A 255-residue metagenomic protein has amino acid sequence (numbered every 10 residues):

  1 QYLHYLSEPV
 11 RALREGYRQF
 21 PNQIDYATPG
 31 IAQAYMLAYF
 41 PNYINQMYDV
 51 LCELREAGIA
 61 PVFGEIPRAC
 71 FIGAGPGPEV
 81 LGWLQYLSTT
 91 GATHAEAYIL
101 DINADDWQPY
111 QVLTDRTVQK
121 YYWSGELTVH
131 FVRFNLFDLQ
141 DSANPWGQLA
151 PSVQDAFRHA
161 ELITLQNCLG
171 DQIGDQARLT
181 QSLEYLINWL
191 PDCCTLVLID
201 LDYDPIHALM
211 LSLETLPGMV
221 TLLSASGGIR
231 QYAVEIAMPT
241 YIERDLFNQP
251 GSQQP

Functional and structural regions predicted by a protein language model:
Q1-P21: N-terminal auxiliary segments of SAM/dcSAM-dependent transferases
F20-P61: Class I SAM-dependent methyltransferase Rossmann-like catalytic core, especially the SAM/SAH-binding loop
P76-A92: Conserved SAM-binding loop of SAM-dependent methyltransferases across substrates and taxa, primarily the Class I
Q108-A156: S-adenosyl-L-methionine
R158-Q176: A short SAM/SAH-binding and catalytic strip from SAM-dependent methyltransferases
A177-D192: A short glycine-rich, Lys/Arg-flanked "PGG" loop and its adjoining helix->strand segment in the class I
D192-L201: Conserved beta-strand signature within the Rossmann-like core of class I S-adenosyl-L-methionine
P205-P255: Class I S-adenosyl-L-methionine
